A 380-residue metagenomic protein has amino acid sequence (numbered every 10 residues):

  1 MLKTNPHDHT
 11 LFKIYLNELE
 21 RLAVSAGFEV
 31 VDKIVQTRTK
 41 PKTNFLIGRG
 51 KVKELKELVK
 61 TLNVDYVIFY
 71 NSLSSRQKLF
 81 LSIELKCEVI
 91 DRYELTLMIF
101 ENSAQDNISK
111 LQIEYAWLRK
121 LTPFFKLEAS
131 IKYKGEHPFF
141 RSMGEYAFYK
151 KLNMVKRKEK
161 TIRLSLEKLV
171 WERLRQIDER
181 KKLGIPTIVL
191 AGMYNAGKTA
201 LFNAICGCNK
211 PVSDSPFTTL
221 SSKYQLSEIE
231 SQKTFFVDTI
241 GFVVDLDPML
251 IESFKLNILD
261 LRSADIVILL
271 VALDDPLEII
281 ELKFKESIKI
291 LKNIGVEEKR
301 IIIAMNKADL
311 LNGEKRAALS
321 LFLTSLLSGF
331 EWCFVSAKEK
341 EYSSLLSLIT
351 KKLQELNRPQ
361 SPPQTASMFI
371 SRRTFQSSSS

Functional and structural regions predicted by a protein language model:
M1-M98: N-terminal accessory targeting/assembly segments
L2-N5, Q36-T39, M98, T239 (+3 more regions): G-domain G4 guanine-recognition motif of GTPases
P6-T10, N209-P211, I240-I251, A272-E281: Flexible beta-alpha connector loops of hexameric P-loop NTPases
Y15-V24, K56-V59, L73-I83, C87 (+1 more regions): Conserved C-terminal guanine-recognition region of P-loop GTPase G domains, centered on the G4
L19, V67, L118, L201 (+2 more regions): Residue-level signature of catalytic and energy-coupling elements of molecular machines, predominantly ATP/GTP-dependent
L95-I113: Short alpha-helix plus adjacent loop in nuclease-associated cores
R119-A196, F202-N203, K292-S380: C-terminal-of-GTPase-core extension/linker across diverse P-loop GTPases
L183-P186, I205-F235, V243-L256: Switch I (effector-binding) loop of TRAFAC-class P-loop GTPase G-domains
